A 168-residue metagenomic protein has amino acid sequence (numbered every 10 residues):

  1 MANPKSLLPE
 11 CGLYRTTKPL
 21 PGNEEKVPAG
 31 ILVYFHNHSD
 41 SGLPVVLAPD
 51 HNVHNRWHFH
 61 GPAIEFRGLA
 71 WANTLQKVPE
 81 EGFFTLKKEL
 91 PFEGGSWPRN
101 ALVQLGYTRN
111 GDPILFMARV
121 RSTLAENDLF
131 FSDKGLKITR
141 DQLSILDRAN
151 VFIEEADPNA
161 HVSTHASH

Functional and structural regions predicted by a protein language model:
M1, L13, L20, G68-W71: Preference for short coil/turn "hinge" residues that link or interrupt alpha-helices
A2-C11, T74-E81: N-terminal helix-cap/turn-to-beta initiation motif at the start of protein domains
E10-P19, E80-E89: Tryptophan-anchored aromatic micro-motifs
R15-G61, F92-L136: Basic/aromatic-rich interaction segments and small domains that mediate binding to polyanionic partners
T16, F35, A70-T74, L86 (+2 more regions): A structural signal for short, hydrophobic beta-strand segments that form beta-sheets in beta-rich/all-beta domains
A48-E80, F116-H168: Intrinsically disordered, low-complexity, charged/polar segments
